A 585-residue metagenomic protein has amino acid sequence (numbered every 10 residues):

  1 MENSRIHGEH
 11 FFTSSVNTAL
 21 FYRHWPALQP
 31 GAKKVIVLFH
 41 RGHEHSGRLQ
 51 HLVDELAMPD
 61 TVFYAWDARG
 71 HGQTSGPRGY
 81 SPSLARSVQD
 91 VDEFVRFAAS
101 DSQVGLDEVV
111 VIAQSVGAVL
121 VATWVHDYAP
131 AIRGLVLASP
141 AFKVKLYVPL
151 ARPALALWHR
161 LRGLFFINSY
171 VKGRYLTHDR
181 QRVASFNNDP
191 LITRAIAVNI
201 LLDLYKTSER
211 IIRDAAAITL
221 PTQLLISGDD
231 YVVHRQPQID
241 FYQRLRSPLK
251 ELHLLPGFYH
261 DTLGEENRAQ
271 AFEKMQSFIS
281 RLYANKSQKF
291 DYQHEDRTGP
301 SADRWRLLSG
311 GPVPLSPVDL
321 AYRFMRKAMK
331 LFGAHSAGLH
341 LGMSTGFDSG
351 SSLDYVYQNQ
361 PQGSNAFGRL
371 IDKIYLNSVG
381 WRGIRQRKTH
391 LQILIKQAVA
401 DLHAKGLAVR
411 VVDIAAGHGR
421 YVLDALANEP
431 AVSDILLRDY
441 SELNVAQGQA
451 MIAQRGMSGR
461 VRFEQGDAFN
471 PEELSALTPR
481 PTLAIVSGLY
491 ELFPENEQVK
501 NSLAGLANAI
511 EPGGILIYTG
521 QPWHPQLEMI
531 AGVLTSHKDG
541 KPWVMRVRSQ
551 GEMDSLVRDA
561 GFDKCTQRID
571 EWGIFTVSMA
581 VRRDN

Functional and structural regions predicted by a protein language model:
H43-S46, G72-G105: Catalytic nucleophile-loop/oxyanion-hole region of alpha/beta-hydrolase and closely related hydrolase-like folds
V53-G76: Conserved alpha/beta-hydrolase
I218, L224-I226: Short beta-strand/loop motif that positions the catalytic acidic residue of the alpha/beta-hydrolase fold
L220, H234-Q243: Short alpha-helix in the alpha/beta-hydrolase fold that links the catalytic acid
H253-R304: Catalytic active-site module of serine/aspartate enzymes centered on a nucleophile-bearing elbow/loop
H418-A431: Conserved SAM-binding loop of SAM-dependent methyltransferases across substrates and taxa, primarily the Class I
K500-P512: A short glycine-rich, Lys/Arg-flanked "PGG" loop and its adjoining helix->strand segment in the class I
G513-G520: Conserved beta-strand signature within the Rossmann-like core of class I S-adenosyl-L-methionine
